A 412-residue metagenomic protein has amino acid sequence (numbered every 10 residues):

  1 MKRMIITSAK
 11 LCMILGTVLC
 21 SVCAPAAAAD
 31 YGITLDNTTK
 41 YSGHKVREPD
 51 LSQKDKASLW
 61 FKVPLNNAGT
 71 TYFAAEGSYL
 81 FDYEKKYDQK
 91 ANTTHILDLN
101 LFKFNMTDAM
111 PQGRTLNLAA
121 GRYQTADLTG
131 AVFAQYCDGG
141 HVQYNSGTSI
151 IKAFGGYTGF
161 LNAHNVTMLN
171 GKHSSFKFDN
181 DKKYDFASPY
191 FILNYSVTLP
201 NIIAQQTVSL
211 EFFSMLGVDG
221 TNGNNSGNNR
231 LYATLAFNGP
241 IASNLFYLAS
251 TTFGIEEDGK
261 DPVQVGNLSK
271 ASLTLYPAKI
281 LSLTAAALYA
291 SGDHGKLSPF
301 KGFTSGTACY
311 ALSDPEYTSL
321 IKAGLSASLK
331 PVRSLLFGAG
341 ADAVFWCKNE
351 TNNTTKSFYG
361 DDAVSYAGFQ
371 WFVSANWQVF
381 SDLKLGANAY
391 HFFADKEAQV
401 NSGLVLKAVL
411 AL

Functional and structural regions predicted by a protein language model:
R3-I5, C12-A120, G140-G147, I151 (+5 more regions): Beta-barrel outer-membrane channel/assembly domains of diderm bacteria
M4, N37, R122-Q124, Y157 (+1 more regions): Short, flexible loop/turn elements at secondary-structure junctions
Y41-K45, Y123-Q124, H173-D179, V218-G220 (+4 more regions): Extracytoplasmic loops and strand-loop junctions of Gram-negative outer membrane beta-barrel proteins
A68-T70, M110-N117, D127, A131-H294 (+1 more regions): Signature for the C-terminal beta-barrel architecture of outer-membrane proteins
T125-D127, A394: Short strand->helix junction
V132-F133, Y317, Q399: Short alpha-helix boundary/capping motifs
D181-Y195, L199, A308-S326, K330: Outer-membrane beta-barrel signature, preferentially recognizing the C-terminal barrel domain of Gram-negative
Q264-G266, Y276, S282-L325: C-terminal outer-membrane beta-barrel translocator/porin domains of Gram-negative envelope proteins and their
